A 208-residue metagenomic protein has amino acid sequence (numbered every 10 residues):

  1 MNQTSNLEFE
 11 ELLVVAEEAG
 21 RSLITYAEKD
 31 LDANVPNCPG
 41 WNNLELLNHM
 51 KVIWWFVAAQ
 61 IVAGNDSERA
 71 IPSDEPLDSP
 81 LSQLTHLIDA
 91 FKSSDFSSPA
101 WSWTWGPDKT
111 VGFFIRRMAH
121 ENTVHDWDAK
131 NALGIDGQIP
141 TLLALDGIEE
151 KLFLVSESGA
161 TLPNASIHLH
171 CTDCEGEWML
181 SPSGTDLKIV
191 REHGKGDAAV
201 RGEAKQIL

Functional and structural regions predicted by a protein language model:
M1-D30: Non-cleavable N-terminal signal-anchor transmembrane helices
F9-A16, S73-P80, L84, I115-M118 (+2 more regions): Hydrophobic packing residues in well-ordered alpha-helices of helical domains and bundles
V15, A19-S22, I53-V57, Q83-H86 (+4 more regions): Amphipathic, well-ordered alpha-helical segments in soluble domains
R21, K29-S67, G106-A160, I207: Short, contiguous alpha-helical
A63-I115: Hydrophobic/aromatic-rich structural module bridging two neighboring secondary-structure elements via a short loop
S97-S102, I135, T161-S166: Long amphipathic alpha-helical segments
K151-G184: A mid-sequence, solvent-exposed acidic-amphipathic segment
E175-L208: Low-complexity, glycine/alanine/valine/leucine- and proline-rich hydrophobic stretches
